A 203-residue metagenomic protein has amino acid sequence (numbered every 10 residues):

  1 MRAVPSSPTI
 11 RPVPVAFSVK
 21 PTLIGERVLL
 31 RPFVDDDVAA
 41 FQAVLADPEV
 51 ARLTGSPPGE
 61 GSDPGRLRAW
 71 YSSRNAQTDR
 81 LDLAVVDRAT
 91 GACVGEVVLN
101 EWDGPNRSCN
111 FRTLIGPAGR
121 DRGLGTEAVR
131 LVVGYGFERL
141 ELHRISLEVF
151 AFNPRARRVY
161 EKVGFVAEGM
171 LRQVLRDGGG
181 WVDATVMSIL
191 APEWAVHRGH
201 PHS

Functional and structural regions predicted by a protein language model:
M1-A118, W181-V182, I189-S203: GNAT-family acyltransferases
F33, Y135-F137, F165: Conserved hydrophobic/aromatic "anchor" residues that stabilize well-ordered secondary structure elements
A39, T126-E138: Amphipathic alpha-helical segments that line or abut small-molecule/effector binding pockets and mediate allosteric
G104, G125, V129, G180: Short, conserved glycine- and acidic-residue-centered signature motifs in active-site or ligand-binding loops
N110, P117-A118, R122-G123, E127-R130: Acyl-donor binding region in acyl/amide transferases
R122, T126-E127, A151-G169: Conserved active-site alpha-helix within GNAT-family acetyltransferase domains
E138-E148: Conserved GNAT acetyl-CoA-binding A-motif
S146-V149, V166-V186: Conserved catalytic-core motifs of GNAT/GCN5-like acyltransferases
